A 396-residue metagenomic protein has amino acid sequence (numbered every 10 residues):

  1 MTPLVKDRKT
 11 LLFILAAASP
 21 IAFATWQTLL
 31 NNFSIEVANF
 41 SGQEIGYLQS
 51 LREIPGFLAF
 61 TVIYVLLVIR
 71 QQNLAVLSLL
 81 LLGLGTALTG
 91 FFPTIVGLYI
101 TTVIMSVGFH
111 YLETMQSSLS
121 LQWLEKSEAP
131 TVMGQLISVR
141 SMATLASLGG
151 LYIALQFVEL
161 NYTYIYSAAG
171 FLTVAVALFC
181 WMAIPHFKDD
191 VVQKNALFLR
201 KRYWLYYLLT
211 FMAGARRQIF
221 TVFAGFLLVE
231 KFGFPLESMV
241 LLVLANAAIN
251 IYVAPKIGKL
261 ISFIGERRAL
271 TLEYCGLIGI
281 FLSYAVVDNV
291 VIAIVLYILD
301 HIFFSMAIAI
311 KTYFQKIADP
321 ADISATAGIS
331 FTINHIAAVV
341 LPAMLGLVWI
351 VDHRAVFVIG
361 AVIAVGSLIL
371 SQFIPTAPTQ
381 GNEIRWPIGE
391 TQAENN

Functional and structural regions predicted by a protein language model:
M1-K6, I374-N396: Intrinsic disorder in cytosolic terminal tails and internal cytosolic loops of multi-pass membrane transporters
T28-E44, V222-M239: Short amphipathic helix-loop junctions that connect adjacent transmembrane helices in Major Facilitator Superfamily/SLC
L30, Y111-L124, S305-A318: Intracellular juxtamembrane helix-capping segments at the cytosolic ends of symmetry-related transmembrane helices
A59-Q71, L155, V253-G265, W349-I350: Helix-to-loop junctions at the C-terminal end of transmembrane segments in multipass secondary transporters
L74-A87, R268-S283, A361: Structural signature of the two symmetry-related core transmembrane helices
V103, V107-V139: Cytoplasmic helix-loop-helix junction between adjacent transmembrane helices in 12-TM secondary transporters
M133-G149, I333-L341: Glycine-rich segments within core transmembrane alpha-helices of 12-TM secondary carriers
L151, G170-D189, L368-P375: C-terminal membrane-cytosol helix-exit motif in multi-pass small-molecule transporters
